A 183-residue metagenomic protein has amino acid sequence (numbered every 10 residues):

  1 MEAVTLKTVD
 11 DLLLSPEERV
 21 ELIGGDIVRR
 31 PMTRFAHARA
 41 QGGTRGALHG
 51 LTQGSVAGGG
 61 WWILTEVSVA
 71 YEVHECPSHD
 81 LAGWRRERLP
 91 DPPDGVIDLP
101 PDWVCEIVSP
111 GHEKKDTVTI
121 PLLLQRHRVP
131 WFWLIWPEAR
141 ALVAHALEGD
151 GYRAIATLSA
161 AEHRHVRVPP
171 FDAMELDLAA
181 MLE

Functional and structural regions predicted by a protein language model:
M1-E183: Gly/Pro/Ser/Thr-rich low-complexity, intrinsically disordered segments predominantly at protein N-termini
